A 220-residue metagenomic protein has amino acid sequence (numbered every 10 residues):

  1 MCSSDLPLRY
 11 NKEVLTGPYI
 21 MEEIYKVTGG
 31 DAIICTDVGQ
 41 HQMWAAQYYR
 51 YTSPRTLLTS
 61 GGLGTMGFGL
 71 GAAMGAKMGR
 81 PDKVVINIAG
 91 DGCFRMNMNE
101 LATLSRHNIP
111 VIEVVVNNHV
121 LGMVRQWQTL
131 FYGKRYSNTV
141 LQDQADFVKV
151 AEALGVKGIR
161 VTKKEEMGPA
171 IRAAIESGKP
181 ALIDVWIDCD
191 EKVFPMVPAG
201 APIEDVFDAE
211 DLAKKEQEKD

Functional and structural regions predicted by a protein language model:
M1: Glycine-rich phosphate/oxyanion-binding loops and their immediately adjacent helices within cytosolic catalytic domains
S4-A76: Active-site diphosphate/adenylate-binding microenvironment
W44-D220: Thiamine diphosphate
